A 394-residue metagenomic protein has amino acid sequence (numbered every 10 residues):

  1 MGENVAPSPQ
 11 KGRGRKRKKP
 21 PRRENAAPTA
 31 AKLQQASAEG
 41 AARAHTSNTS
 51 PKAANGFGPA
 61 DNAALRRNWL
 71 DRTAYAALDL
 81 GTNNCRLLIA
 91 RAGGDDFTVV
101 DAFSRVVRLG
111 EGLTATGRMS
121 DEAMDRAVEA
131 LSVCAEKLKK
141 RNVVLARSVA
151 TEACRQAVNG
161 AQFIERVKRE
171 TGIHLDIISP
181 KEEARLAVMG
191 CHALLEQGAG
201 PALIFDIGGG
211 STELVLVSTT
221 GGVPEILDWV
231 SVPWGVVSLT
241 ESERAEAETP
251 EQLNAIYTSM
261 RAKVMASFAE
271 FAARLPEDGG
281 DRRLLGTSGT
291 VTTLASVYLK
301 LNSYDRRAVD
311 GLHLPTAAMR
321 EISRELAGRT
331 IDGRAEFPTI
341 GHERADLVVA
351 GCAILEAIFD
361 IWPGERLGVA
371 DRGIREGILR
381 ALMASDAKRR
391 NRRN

Functional and structural regions predicted by a protein language model:
M1-P9, L33-Q34, A38-T46: Primarily low-complexity, compositionally biased regions used by nucleic-acid-associated proteins for macromolecular
G2-E3, G14-A31, T46, P51-R169 (+2 more regions): Conserved phosphate-binding loops in N-terminal lobes of ATP-dependent enzymes of the actin/Hsp70/sugar-kinase
E3-S8, R15-K18, A92, G112-S132 (+6 more regions): Helical "lid/coupling" subdomains associated with nucleotide-phosphate turnover
A30-L33, L194: Intrinsically disordered, low-complexity serine/threonine-rich segments
R67-V100, C191, G198-V232, G289-A295: Gly/Thr-rich phosphate-binding beta-strand-loop-beta motif of the actin/hexokinase/Hsp70
S148-E152, K181-R185, I207-G209: Short, glycine/charge-rich beta-strand/loop segments that flank catalytic centers and engage negatively charged groups
